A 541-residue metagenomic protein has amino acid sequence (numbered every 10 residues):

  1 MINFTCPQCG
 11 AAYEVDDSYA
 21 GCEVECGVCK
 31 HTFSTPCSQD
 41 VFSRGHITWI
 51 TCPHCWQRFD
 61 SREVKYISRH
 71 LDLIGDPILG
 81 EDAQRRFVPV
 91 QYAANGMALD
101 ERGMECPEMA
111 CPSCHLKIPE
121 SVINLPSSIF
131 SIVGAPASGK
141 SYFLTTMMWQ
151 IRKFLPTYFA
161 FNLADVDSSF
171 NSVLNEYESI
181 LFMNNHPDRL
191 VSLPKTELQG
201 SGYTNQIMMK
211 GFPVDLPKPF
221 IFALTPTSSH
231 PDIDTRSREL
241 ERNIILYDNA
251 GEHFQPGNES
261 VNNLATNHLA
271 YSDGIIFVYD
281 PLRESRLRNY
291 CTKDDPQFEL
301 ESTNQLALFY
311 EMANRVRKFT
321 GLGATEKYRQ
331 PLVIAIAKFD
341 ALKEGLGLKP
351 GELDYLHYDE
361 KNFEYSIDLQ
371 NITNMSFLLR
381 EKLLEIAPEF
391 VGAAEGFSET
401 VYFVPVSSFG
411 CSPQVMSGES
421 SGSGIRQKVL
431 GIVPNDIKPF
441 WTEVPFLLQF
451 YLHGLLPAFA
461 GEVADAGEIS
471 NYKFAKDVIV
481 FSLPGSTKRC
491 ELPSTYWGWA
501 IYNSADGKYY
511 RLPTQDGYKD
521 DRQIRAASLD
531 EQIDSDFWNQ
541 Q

Functional and structural regions predicted by a protein language model:
I2-S121: Long, basic/Gly/Ser/Thr-rich N-terminal segments that mediate initial subcellular attachment or targeting
P7, R44, T48-H54, E443-S470 (+1 more regions): Terminal low-complexity/disordered tails
V28-S38, D72-A93, A110-P112, S121-T146 (+2 more regions): Short microdomains enriched in Cys/His and/or Lys/Arg
G45, W49, H54, R58-F59 (+2 more regions): Conserved G1/Walker A P-loop phosphate-binding module
L181-E241: Nucleotide-state sensing region of NTPase/ATPase domains
P219-I221, S229-E239, I244-S272, E284-L287: Switch II of P-loop NTPase G domains
G274-E468: Conserved GTP-binding G-domain of TRAFAC-class P-loop NTPases and closely related GTPase folds
E462-G485, Y509-W538: Short loop/turn and low-complexity linker motifs enriched in small/turn-promoting residues
